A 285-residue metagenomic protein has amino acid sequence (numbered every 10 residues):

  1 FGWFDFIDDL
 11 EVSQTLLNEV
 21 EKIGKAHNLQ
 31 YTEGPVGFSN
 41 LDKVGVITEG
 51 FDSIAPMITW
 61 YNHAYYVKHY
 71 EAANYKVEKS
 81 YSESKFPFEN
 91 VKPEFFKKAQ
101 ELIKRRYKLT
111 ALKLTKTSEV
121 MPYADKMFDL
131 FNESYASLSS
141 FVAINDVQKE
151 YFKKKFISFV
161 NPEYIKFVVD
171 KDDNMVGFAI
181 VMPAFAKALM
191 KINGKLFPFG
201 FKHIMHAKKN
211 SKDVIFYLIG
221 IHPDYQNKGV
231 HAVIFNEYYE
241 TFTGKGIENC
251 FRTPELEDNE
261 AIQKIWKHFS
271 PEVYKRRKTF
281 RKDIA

Functional and structural regions predicted by a protein language model:
F1-N74, I192-H268: Acyl-donor binding region in acyl/amide transferases
E33, K85, F167, I180 (+1 more regions): Short beta-strand segments
F38-N40, E89-V91, T117, P183-A186 (+1 more regions): Short, solvent-exposed loop/turn segments at secondary-structure junctions
W60-S140: Acyltransferase donor/substrate-recognition loop-hinge adjacent to the catalytic core
F86-E89, R281-A285: Short beta-strand-to-coil "C-cap" segments at the C-terminal boundary of structured domains/repeats, marking
K113-I221: A conserved beta-strand-loop-helix scaffold within acyl/acetyltransferase catalytic domains
H268-T279: A structural motif corresponding to the C-terminal lobe/cap of the Radical SAM core domain
